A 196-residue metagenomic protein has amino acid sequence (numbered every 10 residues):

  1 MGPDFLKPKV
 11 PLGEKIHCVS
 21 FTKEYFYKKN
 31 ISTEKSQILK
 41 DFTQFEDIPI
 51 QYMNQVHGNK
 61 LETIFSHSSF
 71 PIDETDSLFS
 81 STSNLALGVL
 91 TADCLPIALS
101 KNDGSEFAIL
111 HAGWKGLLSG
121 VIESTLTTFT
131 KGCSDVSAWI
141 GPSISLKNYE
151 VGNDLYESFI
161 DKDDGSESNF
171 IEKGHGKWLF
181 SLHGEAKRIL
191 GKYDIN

Functional and structural regions predicted by a protein language model:
M1-N196: Active-site microenvironment for binding and transforming phosphate-containing groups
